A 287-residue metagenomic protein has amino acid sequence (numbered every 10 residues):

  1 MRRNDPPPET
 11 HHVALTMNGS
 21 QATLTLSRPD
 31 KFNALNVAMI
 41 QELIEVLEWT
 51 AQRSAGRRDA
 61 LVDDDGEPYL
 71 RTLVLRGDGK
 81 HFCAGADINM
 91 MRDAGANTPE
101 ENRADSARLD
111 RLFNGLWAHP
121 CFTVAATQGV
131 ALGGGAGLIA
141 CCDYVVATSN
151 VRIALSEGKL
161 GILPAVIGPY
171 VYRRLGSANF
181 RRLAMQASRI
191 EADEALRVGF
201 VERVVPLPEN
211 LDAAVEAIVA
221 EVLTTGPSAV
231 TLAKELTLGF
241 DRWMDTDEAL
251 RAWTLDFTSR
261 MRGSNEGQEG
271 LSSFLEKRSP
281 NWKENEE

Functional and structural regions predicted by a protein language model:
M1-D78, N114: Conserved CoA-thioester-binding segment of acyl-CoA-metabolizing enzymes
M1-S27, D64, R189-L223, T231-R242 (+1 more regions): Amphipathic alpha-helical segments at domain termini/boundaries
L24, R28, L43, L75 (+6 more regions): Terminal peptide-recognition signature
P29, Q52-R57, A94, H119 (+2 more regions): Generic structural signal for alpha-helix termini and adjacent loop/cap motifs
A38-E45, R108, A214, S228 (+3 more regions): Charged catalytic carboxylate motif
Q52, V62-L70, R76-L112, A131: Glycine- (often His-adjacent) and acidic-residue-rich active-site loop that binds/positions the CoA thioester
N114-P227, S264, R278: Crotonase-fold acyl-CoA enzyme core
L183-A184, L236-D241, D256-R262: Helix-loop "lid/cap" segments that line or gate small-molecule binding pockets
